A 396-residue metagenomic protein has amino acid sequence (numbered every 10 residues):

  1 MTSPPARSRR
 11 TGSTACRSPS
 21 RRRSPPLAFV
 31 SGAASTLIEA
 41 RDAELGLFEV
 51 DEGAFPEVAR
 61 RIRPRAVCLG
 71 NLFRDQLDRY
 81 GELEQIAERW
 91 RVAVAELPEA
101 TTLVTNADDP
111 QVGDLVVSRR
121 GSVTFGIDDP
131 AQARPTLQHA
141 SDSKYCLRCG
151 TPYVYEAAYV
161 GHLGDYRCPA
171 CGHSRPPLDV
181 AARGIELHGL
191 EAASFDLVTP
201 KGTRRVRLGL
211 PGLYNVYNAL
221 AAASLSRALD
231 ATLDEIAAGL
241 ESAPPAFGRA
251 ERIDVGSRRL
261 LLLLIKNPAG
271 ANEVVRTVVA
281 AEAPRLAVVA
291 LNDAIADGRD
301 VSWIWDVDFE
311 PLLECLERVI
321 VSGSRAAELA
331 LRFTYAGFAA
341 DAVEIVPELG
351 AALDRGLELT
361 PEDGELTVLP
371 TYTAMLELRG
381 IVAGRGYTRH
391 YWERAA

Functional and structural regions predicted by a protein language model:
M1-A28, R91, P98: Walker A (P-loop) phosphate-binding motif
M1-P4, S143, G150, V160-R175 (+2 more regions): ATP-dependent carboxylate-amine ligase
S20, L27-L69: Conserved nucleotide-sensing/catalytic segment adjacent to the nucleotide-binding pocket in NTP-handling enzymes
V50-D75, G113-T203: Extended acidic/charged loop-beta regions that coordinate divalent cations and stabilize anionic phosphate/carboxylate
R61-N71, I86-V94, S122-I127, P311 (+2 more regions): A short, gly/pro- and small-residue-rich
G70, V104, N218, A222 (+2 more regions): Residue-level signal for inorganic ion chemistry
L97-T102, R119-G121, L316: A short helix->loop->beta-strand "cap" motif at the edges of active sites that frequently abuts
P169-A250: Long, charge-rich boundary regions
